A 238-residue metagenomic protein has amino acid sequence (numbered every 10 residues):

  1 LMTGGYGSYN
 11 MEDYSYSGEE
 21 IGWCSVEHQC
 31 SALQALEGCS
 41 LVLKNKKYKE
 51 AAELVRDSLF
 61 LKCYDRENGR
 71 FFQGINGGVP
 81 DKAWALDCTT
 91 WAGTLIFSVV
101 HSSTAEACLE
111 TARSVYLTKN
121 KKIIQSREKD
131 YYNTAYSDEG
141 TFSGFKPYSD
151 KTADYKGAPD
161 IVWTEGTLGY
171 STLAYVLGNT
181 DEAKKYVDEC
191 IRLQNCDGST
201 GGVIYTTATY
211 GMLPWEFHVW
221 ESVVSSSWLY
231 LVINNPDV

Functional and structural regions predicted by a protein language model:
L1-L168, Y175-L177, R192-Y205, V219-S225 (+1 more regions): Extended ligand-binding clefts on enzyme/binding-domain cores
N179-C190: Hydrophobic transmembrane alpha-helices and their immediate junctions
E189, A208-T209: Small/polar glycine-rich anion-binding or flexible loop at a beta-alpha turn
T209-E216: Short beta-alpha connecting loops at secondary-structure transitions that line or flank enzyme active sites
